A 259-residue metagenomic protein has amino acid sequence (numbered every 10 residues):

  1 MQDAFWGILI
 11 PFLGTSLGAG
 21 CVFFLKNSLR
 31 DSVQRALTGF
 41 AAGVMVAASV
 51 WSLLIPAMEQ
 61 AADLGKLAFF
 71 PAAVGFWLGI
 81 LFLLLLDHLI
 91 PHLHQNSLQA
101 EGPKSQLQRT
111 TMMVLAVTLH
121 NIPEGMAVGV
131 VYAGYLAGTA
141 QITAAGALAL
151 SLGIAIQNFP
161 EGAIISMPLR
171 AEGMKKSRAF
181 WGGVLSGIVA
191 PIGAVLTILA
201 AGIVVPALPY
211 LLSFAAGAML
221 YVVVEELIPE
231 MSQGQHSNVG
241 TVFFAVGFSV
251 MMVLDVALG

Functional and structural regions predicted by a protein language model:
M1-G259: Intrinsically disordered, metal-sensing/regulatory segments
